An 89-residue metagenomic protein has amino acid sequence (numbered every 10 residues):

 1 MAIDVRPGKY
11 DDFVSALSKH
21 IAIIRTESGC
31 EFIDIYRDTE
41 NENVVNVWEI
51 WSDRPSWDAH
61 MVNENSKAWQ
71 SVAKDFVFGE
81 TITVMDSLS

Functional and structural regions predicted by a protein language model:
M1-D4, D34-M61: Short, well-ordered beta-strand segments in beta-rich or mixed alpha/beta enzyme and ligand-binding folds
D4-F13: Short, surface-exposed ligand-recognition loops at beta-strand->loop->(often short) alpha-helix junctions that present
V14-S15, N63: Short alpha-helix boundary/capping motifs
L17, I21: Short amphipathic alpha-helical/adjacent loop interface patches that line ligand and macromolecule-binding sites
I23-E31, I50-V84: An amphipathic, aromatic/His-enriched active-site/gating alpha helix that lines ligand/cofactor pockets
M85-S89: Short hydrophobic/aromatic patches at helix-to-coil boundaries
